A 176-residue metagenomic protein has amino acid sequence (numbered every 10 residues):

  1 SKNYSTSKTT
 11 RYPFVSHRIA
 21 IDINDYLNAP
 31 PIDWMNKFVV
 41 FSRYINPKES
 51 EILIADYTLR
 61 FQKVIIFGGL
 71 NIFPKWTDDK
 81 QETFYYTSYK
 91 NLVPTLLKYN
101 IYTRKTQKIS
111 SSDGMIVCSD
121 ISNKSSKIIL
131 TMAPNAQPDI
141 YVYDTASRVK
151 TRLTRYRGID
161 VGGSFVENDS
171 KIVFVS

Functional and structural regions predicted by a protein language model:
S1-S16: Amphipathic beta-strand/beta-sheet edge segments enriched in Tyr/Trp
N24-A29: Sec-exported extracytoplasmic/periplasmic mature domains
P30, W34-M35, D78-K80, N123-K124 (+1 more regions): Residue-level detector of Asp-centered blade-edge/turn motifs that repeat once per structural unit in beta-propeller
I32-A55: An edge-strand/N-cap motif at the start of beta-rich repeat modules
V40-R43, T83-T87, K127-T131, K171-V175: Residue position within the beta-strands of beta-propeller blades
P47-L53, L92-K98, A136-Y141: Structural motif
D56-I72, N100-V117, Y143-V161: Multi-bladed beta-propeller domains
K75-T77, D120, S164: Conserved beta-strand position repeated across blades of beta-propeller domains
